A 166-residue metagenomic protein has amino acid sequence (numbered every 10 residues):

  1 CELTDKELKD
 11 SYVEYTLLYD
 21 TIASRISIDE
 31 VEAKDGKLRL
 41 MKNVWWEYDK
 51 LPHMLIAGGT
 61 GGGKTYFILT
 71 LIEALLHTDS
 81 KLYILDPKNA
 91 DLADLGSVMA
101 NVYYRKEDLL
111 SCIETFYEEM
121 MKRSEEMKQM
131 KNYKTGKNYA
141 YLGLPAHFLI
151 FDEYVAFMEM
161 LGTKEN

Functional and structural regions predicted by a protein language model:
C1-A33: N-terminal "pre-motor" subdomain/linker immediately upstream of P-loop NTPase catalytic cores
E2-K6, K42-N43, G136-N138: Catalytic micro-motifs at enzyme active sites that drive phosphoryl/nucleotidyl and oxygen chemistry
S11, G143-P145: A short, glycine/Asx- and small/polar-enriched loop/turn that sits immediately N-terminal to a beta-strand
S24-K128, P145-F148, Y154-N166: P-loop NTPase catalytic phosphate-binding loop
T115, E119, Y133-L142: Conserved alpha-helical scaffold flanking the Walker A/P-loop in AAA+ ATPase domains
